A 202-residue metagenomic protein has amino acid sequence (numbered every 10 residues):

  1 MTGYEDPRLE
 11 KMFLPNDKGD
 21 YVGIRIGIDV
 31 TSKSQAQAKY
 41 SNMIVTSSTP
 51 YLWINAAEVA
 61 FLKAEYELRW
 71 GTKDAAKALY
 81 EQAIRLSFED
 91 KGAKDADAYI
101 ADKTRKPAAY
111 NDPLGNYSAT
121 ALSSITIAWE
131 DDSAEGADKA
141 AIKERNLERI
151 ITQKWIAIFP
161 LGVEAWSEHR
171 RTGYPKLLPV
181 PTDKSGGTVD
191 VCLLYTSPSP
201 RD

Functional and structural regions predicted by a protein language model:
M1-K63, R69, A76-A140, E144-Q153 (+1 more regions): Hydrophobic-face positions in mid-chain alpha helices that act as interaction patches
K94, A101, E168-H169, K184-G187: Residue-level signal for alpha-helical context at structural boundaries
W129, K184-L194: Short, intrinsically disordered, charge-balanced linker/junction segments flanking boundaries in proteins
I156-R171: Bilobed periplasmic-binding protein-like "clamshell/Venus-flytrap" ligand-binding domains
P175: Extracellular glycan-recognition regions
P179: Asp-centered catalytic/switch region of ABC-type ATPase nucleotide-binding domains
Y195-D202: Conserved small/polar residues in nucleotide/adenosyl-binding loops
